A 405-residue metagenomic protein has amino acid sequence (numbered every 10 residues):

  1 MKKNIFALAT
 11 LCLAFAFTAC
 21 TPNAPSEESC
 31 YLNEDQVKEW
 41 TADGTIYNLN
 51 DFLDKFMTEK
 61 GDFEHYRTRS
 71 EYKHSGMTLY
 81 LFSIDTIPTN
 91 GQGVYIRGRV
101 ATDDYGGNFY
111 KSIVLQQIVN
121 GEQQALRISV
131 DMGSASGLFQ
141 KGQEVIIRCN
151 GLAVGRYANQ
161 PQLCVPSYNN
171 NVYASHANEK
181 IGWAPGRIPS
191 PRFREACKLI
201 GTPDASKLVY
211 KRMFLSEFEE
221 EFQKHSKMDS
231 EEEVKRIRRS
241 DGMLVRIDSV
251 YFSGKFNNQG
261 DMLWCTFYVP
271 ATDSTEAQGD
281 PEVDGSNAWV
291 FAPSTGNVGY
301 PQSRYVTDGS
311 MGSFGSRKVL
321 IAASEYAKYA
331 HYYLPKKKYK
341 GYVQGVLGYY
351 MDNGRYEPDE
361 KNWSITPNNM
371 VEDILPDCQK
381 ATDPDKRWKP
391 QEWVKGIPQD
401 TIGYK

Functional and structural regions predicted by a protein language model:
M1-A9: Bacterial N-terminal signal peptides that target proteins for export
A16-A19: C-terminal motif of bacterial Sec signal peptides marking the signal peptidase cleavage site
T21-Y110, V114-K405: OB-fold nucleic-acid-binding modules
